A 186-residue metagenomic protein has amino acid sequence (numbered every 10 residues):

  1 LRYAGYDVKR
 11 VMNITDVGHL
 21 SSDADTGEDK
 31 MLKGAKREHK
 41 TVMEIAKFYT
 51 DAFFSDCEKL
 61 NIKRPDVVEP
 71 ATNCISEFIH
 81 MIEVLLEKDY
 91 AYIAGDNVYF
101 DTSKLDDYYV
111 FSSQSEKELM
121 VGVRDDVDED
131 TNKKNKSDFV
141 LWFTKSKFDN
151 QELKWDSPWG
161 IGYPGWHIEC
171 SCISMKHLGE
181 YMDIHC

Functional and structural regions predicted by a protein language model:
L1-C186: NTP-dependent nucleotidyl-transfer catalytic core
